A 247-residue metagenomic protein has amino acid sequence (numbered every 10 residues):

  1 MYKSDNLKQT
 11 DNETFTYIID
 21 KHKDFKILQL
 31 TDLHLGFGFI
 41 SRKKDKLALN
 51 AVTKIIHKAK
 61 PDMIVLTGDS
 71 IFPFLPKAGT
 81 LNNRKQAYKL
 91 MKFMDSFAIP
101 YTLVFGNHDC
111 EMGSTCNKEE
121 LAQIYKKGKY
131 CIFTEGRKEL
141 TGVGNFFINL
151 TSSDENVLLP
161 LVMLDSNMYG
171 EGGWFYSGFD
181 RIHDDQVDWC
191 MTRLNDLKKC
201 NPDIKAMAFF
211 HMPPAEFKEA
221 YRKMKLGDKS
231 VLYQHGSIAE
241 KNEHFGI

Functional and structural regions predicted by a protein language model:
M1-R84, K89: N-terminal active-site segment of His-dependent metallophosphoesterases
Y2-I19, K85-P202, L232-H235: Extended active-site neighborhood of metal-dependent phosphoesterases/phosphodiesterases
F25-F37, L158-E171, F209: Active-site-proximal beta-strand elements of phosphoester/diester hydrolases
Q29-T31, I64-D69, Y101-N107, M207-F210 (+1 more regions): Active-site neighborhood of phospho(di)ester-bond hydrolases with catalytic His/Asp-centered motifs
H34-F37, I56-K60, M94-A98, L194-N201 (+1 more regions): Sec/Tat-exported extracytoplasmic proteins
G36-F39, F72-L75, L103-T115, Y169-G172 (+2 more regions): Active-site environment of divalent metal-dependent phosphoester hydrolases
F39-K44, L75-N83, G113-C116, F175-F179 (+1 more regions): Short, flexible/disordered intra-domain loops and linkers
N201-I247: Active-site-proximal segments of metal-dependent phosphoesterases and phosphodiesterases across multiple
